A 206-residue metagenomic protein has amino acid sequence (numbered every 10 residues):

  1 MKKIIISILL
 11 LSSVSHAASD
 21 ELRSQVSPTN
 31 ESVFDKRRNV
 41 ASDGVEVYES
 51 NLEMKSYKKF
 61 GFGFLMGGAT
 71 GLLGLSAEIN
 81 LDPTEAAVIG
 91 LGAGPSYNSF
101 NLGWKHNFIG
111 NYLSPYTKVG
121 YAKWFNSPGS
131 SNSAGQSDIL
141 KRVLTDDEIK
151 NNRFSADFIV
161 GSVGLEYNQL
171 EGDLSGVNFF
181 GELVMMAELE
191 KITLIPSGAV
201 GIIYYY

Functional and structural regions predicted by a protein language model:
M1-L52: Cleavable N-terminal export/targeting peptides
I8, G201-I202: Short, low-complexity polar/charged micro-motifs in intrinsically disordered terminal tails
S56-A69, A77-P95, F100, F179-A187: Transmembrane beta-strand segments that form the barrel wall of outer-membrane beta-barrel proteins
S56-F60, A69-L73, P95-F100, L113 (+2 more regions): Residues that define the transmembrane beta-barrel architecture of outer-membrane proteins
L65, E78, K105-N107, G164-N168 (+1 more regions): Transmembrane beta-barrel domains of outer membrane proteins
G74-S76, G129-S130: Short, glycine/acidic-enriched capping/hinge loops at junctions between secondary-structure elements
L91-A187: Outer-membrane beta-barrel translocator/channel fold
E188-I192: Short, exposed beta-strand-loop hairpins at the edges of beta-sheets in extracellular/periplasmic proteins
